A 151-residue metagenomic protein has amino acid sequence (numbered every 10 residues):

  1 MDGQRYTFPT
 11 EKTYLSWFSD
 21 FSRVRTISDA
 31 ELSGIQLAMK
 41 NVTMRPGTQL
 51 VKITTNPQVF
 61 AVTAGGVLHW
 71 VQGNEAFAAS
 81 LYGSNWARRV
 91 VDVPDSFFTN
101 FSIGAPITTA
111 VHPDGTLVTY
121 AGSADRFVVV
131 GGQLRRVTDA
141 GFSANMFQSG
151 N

Functional and structural regions predicted by a protein language model:
M1-N151: Short, surface-exposed polybasic-aromatic patches that bind anionic ligands, especially phosphate groups
